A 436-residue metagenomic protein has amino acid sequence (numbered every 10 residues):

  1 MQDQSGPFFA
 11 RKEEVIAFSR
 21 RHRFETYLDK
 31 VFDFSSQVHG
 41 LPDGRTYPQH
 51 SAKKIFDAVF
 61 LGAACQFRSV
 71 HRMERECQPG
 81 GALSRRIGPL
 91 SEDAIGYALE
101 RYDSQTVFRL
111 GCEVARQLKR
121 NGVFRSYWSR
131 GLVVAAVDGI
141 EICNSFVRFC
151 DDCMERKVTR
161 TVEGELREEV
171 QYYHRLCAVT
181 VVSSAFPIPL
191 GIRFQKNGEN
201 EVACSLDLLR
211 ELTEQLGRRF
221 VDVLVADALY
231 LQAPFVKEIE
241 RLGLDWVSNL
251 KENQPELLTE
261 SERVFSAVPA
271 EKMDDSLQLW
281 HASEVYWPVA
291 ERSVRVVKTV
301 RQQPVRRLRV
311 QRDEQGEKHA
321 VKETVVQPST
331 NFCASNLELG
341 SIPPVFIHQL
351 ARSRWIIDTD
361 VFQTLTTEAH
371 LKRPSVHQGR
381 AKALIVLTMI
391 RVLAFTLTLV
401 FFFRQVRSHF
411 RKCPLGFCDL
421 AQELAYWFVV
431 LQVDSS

Functional and structural regions predicted by a protein language model:
D3-P7, K12-H22, F34, V38 (+2 more regions): A short, flexible helix-boundary coil/loop motif
A17-D57: Basic, short loop/linker segments at the boundary and entry of helix-turn-helix/winged-helix-like folds
T46-A115, S183, Q232, I239: Short, positively charged, Gly/Tyr-enriched micro-motifs that form contact patches at catalytic or ligand/partner
A58, R72-M73, S91, I95 (+8 more regions): Short, conserved catalytic/metal-binding motifs centered on acidic residues
M73, Q78, S341-H377: Short amphipathic alpha-helical "interface-anchor" segments enriched in bulky aromatics
G96-S184: Active-site-proximal, Lys/Arg-enriched surface segment that forms a nucleic-acid-binding/basic interface patch
K157-F220: Electropositive, glycine- and tryptophan-enriched low-complexity nucleic-acid-binding patches
D245-R354: An anionic, glycine-rich sequence signature occurring as long contiguous blocks
